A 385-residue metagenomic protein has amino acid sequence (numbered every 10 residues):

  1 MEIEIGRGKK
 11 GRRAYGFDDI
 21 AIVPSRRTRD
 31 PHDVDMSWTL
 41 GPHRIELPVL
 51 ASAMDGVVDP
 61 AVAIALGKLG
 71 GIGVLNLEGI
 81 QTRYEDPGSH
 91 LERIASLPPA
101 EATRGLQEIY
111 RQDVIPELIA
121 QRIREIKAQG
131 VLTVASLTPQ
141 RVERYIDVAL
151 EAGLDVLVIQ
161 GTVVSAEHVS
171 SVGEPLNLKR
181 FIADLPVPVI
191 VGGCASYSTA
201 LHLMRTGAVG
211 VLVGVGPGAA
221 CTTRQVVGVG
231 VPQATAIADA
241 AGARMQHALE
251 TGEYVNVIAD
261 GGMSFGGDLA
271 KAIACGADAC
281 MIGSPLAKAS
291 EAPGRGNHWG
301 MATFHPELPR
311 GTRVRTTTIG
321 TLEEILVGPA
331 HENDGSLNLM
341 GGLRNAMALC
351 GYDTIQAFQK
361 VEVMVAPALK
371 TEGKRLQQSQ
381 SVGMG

Functional and structural regions predicted by a protein language model:
M1-E250, L286: Active-site entrance/lid segments in N-terminal catalytic domains of soluble metabolic enzymes
M1-R26, Y110-V114, L118-R124, I190 (+2 more regions): Alpha/beta catalytic cores of nucleotide-metabolism and tRNA/nucleoside-modifying enzymes
